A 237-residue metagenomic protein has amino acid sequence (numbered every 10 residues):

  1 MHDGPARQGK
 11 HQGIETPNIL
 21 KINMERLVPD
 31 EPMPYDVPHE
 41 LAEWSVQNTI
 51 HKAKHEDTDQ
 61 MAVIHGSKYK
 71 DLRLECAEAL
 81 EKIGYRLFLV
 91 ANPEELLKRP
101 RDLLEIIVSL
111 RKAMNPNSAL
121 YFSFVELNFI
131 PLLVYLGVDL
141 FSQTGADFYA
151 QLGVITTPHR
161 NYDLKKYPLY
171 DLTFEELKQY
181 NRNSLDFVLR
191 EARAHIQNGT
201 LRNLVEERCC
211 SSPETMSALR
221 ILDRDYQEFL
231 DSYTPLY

Functional and structural regions predicted by a protein language model:
M1-D59: Non-catalytic, usually N-terminal nucleic-acid engagement modules in DNA/RNA processing proteins
H2-A6, N18-N23, D30, P168-Y237: C-terminal extensions of enzymes
G13-E15, R160-K166, L201: Short, solvent-exposed loop/turn motifs
D36-E43, L97, E175, Q179: Charge-dense, low-complexity intrinsically disordered segments
L41, S45-N48, L72, D102 (+1 more regions): Soluble or luminal CAZymes and related metallo-dependent hydrolases
V46-K54, A77-E78, L104-R111, R182 (+1 more regions): Generic structural signal for well-ordered alpha-helices, preferentially at hydrophobic/aromatic core positions
H51-Q60, I83, A113-P116, E191-N198: A structural motif corresponding to the C-terminal end of an alpha-helix and its immediate exit/capping segment
D59-E176: Glycine-rich phosphate/ribose-binding loops and adjacent secondary-structure elements that form binding surfaces
